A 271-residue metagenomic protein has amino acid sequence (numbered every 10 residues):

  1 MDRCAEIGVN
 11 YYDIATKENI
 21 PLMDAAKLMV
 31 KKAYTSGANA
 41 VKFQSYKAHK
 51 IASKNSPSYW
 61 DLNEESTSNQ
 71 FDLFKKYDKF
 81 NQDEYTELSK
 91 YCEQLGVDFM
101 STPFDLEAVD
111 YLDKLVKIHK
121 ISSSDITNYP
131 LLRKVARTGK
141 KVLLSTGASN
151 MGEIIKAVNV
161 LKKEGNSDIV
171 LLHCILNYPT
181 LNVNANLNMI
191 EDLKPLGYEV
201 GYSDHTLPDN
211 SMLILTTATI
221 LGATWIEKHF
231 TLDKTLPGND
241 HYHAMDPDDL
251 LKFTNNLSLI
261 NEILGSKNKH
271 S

Functional and structural regions predicted by a protein language model:
M1-S271: Catalytic cores and adjacent flexible loops of soluble metabolic enzymes that perform enolate/carbanion chemistry on
